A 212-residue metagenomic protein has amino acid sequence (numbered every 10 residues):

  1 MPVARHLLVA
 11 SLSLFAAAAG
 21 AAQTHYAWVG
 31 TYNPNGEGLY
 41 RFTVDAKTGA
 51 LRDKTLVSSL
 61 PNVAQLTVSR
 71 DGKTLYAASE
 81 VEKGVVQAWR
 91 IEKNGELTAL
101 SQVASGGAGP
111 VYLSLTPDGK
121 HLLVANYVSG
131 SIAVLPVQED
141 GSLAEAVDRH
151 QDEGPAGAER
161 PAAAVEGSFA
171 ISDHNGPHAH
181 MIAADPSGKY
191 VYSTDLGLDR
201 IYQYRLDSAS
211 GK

Functional and structural regions predicted by a protein language model:
A22-Q23, R70-G72, L115-D118, P186-S187: Residue-level detector of Asp-centered blade-edge/turn motifs that repeat once per structural unit in beta-propeller
A22-V44: An edge-strand/N-cap motif at the start of beta-rich repeat modules
Y32-P34, E80-E82, Y127, V137 (+2 more regions): Short loop/turn segments immediately following the C-termini of beta-strands
N35, N62-A64, G109, H178: Beta-rich catalytic cores
F42-G49, W89-E96, V134-E145, R205-K212: Short loop/turn segments immediately following beta-strands, especially the blade-tip and inter-blade linker loops
E96-M181: Asp-box/WD-like beta-propeller blade repeats and closely related beta-sheet repeat scaffolds
